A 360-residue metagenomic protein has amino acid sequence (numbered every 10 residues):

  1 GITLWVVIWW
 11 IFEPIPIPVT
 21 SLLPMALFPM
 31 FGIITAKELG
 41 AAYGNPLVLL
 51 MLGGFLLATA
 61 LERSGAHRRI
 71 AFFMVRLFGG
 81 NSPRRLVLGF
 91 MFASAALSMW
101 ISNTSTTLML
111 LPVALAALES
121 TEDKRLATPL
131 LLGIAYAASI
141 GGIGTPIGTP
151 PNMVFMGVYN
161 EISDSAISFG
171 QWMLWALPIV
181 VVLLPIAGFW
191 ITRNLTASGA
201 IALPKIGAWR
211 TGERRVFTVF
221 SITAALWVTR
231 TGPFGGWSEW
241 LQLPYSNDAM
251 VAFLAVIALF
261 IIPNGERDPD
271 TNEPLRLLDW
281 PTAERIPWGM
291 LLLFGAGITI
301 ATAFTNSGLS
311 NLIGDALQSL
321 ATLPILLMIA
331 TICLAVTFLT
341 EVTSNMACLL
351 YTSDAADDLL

Functional and structural regions predicted by a protein language model:
I2-W10, M25-M30, G53-A58, S94-A95 (+6 more regions): Hydrophobic core segments of alpha-helical transmembrane domains in multi-pass membrane transport and ion-translocation
F12-I17, P46, A58-R68, L97-M109 (+3 more regions): Short helix-coil transition sites and intra-membrane helix breaks within transmembrane domains of multi-pass
F12-S21, G40-H67, S82-P83, A176-V180 (+3 more regions): Helical membrane-embedded segments and adjacent short helical loop/helix-boundary regions of multi-pass membrane
L57, R63-A66, T121-I134, G141-F155 (+2 more regions): Juxtamembrane and boundary regions of transmembrane helices in multi-pass small-molecule transporters and channels
A66-F92, L115-A127, L317: Membrane-embedded helical hairpins/re-entrant loop segments and their flanking transmembrane helices within multi-pass
P83-A96, E122-G141, I167-L174, I325-F338 (+1 more regions): Alpha-helical transmembrane segments of multi-pass membrane proteins
F220-T343: Transmembrane helical segments that form the transport core of multi-pass membrane transport proteins
Y351, A355-L360: Single conserved hydrophobic/aromatic residue that forms the stacking wall/gate of nucleotide- or nucleobase-binding
